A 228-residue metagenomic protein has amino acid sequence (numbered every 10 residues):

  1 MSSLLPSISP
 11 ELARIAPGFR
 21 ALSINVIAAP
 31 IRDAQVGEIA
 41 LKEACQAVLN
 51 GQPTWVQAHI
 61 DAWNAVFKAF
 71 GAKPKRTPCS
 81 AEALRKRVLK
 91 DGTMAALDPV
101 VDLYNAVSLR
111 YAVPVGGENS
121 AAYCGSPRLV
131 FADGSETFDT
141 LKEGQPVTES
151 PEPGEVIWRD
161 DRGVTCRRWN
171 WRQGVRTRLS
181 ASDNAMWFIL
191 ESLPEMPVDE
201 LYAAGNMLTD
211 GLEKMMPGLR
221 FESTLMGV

Functional and structural regions predicted by a protein language model:
M1-V228: Charge-biased, low-complexity intrinsically disordered regions
